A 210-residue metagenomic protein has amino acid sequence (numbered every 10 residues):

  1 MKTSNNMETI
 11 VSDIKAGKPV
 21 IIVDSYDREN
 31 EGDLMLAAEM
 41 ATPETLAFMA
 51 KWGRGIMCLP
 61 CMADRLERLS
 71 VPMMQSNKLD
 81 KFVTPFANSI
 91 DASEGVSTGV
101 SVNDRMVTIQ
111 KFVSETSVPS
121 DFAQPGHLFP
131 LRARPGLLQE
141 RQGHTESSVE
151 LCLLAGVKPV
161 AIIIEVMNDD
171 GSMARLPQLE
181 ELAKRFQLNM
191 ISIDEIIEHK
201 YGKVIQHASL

Functional and structural regions predicted by a protein language model:
M1-L210: Catalytic domains of riboflavin
